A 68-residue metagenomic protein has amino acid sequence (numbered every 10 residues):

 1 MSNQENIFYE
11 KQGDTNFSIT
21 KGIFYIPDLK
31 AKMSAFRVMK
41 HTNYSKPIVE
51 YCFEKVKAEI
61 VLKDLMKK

Functional and structural regions predicted by a protein language model:
M1-M39, I60: Short N-terminal "domain-start" leader segments that mark the transition from disordered tails or signal peptides into
Y44-V61, L65: A short, exposed loop/beta-hairpin motif centered on an aromatic-Gly-Thr core
